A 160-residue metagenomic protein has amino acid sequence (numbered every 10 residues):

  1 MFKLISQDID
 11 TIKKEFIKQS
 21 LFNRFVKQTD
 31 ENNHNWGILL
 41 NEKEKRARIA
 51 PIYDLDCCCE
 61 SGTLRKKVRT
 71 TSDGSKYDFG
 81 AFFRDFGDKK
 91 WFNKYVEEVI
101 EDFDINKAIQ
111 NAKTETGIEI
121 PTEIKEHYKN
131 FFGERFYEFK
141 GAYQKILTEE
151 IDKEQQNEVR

Functional and structural regions predicted by a protein language model:
M1-L64: Conserved kinase catalytic-core segment
E42-R160: C-terminal catalytic region of ATP-dependent kinase domains
